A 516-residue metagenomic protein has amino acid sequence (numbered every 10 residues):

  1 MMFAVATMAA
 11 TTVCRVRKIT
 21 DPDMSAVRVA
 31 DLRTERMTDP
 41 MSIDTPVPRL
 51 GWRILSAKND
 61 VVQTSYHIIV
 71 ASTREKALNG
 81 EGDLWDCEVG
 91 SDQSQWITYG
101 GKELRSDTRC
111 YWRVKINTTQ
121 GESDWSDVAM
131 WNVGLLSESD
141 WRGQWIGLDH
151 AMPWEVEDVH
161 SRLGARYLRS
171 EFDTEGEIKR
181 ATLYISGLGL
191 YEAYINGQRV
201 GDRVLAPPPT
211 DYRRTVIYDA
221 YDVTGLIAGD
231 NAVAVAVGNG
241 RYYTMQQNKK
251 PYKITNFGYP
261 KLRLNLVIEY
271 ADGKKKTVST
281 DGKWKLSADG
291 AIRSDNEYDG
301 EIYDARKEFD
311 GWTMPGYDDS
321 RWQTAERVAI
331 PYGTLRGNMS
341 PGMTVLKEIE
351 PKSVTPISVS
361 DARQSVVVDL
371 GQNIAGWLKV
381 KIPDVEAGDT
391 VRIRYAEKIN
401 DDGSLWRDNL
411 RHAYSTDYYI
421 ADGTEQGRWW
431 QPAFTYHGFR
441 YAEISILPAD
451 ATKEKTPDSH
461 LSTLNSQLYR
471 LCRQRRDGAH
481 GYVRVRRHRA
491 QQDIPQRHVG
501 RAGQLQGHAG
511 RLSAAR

Functional and structural regions predicted by a protein language model:
M1-I19: Bacterial Sec-dependent N-terminal signal peptides
V16, D21-R109, R113-A515: Extracellular/oxidizing-compartment recognition motifs
